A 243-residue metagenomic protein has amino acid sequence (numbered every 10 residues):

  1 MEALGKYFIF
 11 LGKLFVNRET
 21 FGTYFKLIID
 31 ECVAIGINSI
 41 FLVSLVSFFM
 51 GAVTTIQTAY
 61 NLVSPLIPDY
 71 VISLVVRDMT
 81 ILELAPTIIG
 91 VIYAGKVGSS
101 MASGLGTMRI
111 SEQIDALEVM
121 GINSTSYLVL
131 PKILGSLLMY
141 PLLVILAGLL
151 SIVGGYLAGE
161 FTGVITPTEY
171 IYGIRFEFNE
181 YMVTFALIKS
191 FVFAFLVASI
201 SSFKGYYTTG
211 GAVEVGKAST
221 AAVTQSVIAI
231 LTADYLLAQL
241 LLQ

Functional and structural regions predicted by a protein language model:
M1-K26, K204, T209: Short, membrane-interfacial amphipathic segments enriched in basic
T20-L45: Membrane-interface helix starts
G36-I88, I92: Active-site cofactor/substrate anionic-group-binding motifs, chiefly glycine- and Lys/Arg-rich phosphate-binding loops
I37-F49, A85-G90, L138-A147, T184 (+2 more regions): Hydrophobic alpha-helical transmembrane segments of multipass membrane transporters and ion channels, focusing on
Q57-I81, G148-F191, S199-A218, L240-Q243: Membrane-interfacial helix-loop-helix connectors in multipass membrane proteins
I72-D115, I200: Hydrophobic alpha-helical transmembrane segments of multi-pass membrane transport proteins
L105-L130, A212-V215: Short cytoplasmic-facing helical segments at TM-TM junctions of multi-pass membrane proteins
N123-V144, A218: Start (N-cap) of specific transmembrane helices in multi-pass transporter permeases
